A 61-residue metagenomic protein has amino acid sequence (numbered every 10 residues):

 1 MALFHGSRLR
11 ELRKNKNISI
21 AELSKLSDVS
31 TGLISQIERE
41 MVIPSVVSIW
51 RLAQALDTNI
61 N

Functional and structural regions predicted by a protein language model:
M1-F4: A detector for short, charged/polar N-terminal pre-domain segments
G6-S7, V46-I49: Short alpha-helical elements of helix-turn-helix
S7-S24: Short basic helix-loop element that most often maps to the first helix and adjoining turn of HTH DNA-binding modules
R10, A21, T31-G32, W50: Residues within helix-turn-helix
R13, L23, S48-L56, I60: Hydrophobic micro-packing sites on short alpha-helices
S30-P44: Recognition helix of helix-turn-helix/homeodomain-like DNA-binding domains that insert into the DNA major groove
